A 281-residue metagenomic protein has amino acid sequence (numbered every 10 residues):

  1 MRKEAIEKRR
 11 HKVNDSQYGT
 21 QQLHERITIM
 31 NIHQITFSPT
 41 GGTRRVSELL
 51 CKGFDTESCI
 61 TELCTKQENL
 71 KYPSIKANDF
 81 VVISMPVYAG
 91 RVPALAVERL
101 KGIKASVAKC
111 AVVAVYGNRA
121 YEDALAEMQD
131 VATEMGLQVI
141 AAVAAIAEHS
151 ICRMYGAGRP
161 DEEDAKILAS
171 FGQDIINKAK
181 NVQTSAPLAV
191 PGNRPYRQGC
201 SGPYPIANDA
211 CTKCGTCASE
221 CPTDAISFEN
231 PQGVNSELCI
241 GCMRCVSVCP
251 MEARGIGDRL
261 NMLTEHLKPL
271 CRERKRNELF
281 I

Functional and structural regions predicted by a protein language model:
R2, R9-R10, R26: Basic polycationic patches enriched in arginine
E4-I6, Q17: Intrinsically disordered, low-complexity polar segments enriched in Ser/Thr/Pro and acidic
I6, L238-G241: Short, positively charged, low-complexity/disordered linker segments
S16-I29: Short, Lys/Arg-enriched N-terminal segments with co-localized hydrophobic residues within the first ~10-30 amino acids
I27-T36, T40-K66, Y72-S201, G257-I281: FMN-binding flavodoxin-like domain, especially the glycine-rich phosphate-binding loop
P203-P205: Short amphipathic alpha-helical segments
A207, T212, T216-E237, R244-N261: Iron-sulfur cluster-binding cysteine motifs and their immediate structural context in ferredoxin-like electron-transfer
